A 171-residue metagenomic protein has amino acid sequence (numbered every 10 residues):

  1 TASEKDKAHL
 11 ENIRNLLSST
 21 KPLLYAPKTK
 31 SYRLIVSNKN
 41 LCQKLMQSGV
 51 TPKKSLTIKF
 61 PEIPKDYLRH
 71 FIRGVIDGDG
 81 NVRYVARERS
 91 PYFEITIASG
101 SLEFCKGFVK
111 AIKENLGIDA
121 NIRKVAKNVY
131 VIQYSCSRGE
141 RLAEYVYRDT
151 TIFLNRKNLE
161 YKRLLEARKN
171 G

Functional and structural regions predicted by a protein language model:
T1-G171: Internal intein/HINT superfamily modules and their associated LAGLIDADG
